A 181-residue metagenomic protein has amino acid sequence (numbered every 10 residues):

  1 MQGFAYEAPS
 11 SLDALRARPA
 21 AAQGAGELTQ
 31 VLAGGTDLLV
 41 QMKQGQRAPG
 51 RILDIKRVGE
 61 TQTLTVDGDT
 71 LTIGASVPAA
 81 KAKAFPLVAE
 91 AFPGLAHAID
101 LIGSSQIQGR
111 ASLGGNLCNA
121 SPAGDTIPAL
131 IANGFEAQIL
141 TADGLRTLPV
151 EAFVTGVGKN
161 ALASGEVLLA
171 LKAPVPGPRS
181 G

Functional and structural regions predicted by a protein language model:
M1-G181: C-terminal structural segment of proteins
